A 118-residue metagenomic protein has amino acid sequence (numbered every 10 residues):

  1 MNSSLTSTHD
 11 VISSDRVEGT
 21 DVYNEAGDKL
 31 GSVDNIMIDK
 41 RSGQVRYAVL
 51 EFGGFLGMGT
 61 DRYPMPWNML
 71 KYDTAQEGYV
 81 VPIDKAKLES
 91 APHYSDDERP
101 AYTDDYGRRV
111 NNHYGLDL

Functional and structural regions predicted by a protein language model:
M1-L118: Peripheral interaction segments used for macromolecular assembly
